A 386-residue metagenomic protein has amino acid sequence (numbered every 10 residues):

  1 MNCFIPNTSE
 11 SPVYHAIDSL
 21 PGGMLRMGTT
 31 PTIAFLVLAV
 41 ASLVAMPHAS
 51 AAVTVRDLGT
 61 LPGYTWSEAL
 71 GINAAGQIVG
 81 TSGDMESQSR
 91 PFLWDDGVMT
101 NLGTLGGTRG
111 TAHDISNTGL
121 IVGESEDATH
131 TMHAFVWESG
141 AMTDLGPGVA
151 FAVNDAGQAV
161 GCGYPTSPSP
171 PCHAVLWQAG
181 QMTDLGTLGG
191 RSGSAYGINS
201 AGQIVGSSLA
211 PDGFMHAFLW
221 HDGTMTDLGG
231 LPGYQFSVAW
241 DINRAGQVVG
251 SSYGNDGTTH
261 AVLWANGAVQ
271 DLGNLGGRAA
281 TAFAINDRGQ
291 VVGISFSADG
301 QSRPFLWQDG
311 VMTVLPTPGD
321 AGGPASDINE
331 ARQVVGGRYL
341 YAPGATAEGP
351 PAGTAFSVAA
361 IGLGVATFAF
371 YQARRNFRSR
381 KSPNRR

Functional and structural regions predicted by a protein language model:
M1-M27, R386: N-terminal secretory signal peptides that target proteins for export/translocation
V13-H15, G23, M46, L120 (+1 more regions): Low-complexity, intrinsically disordered segments with a bias for serine/threonine
A34-V44: Bacterial N-terminal signal peptides
S42-H48, F370-R375: Short hydrophobic alpha-helical membrane-anchoring segments
H48-E348: Residue-level hotspots at or immediately adjacent to binding/recognition sites across diverse folds
A347-V358: Juxtamembrane/start-of-transmembrane alpha-helix segments at the extracytoplasmic/lumenal side of membrane anchors
F356-R375: A cross-kingdom C-terminal cell-surface attachment/processing module
R378-R386: Cytoplasmic C-terminal tails of single-pass
